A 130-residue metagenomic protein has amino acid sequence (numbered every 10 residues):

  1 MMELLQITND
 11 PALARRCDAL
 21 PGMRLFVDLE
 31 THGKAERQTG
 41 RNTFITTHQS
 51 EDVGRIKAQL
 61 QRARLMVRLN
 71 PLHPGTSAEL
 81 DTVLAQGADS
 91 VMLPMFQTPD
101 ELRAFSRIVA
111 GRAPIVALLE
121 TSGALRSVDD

Functional and structural regions predicted by a protein language model:
M2-T8, L25-V27, A63-L69, D89-L93 (+1 more regions): Hydrophobic faces of well-ordered beta-strands that scaffold small-molecule active sites in alpha/beta enzyme cores
I7-H32, Q86-G87: Catalytic domains of carbohydrate-active enzymes, especially glycoside hydrolases
T8-A19, H73-T82, S122-D130: Short, acidic/polar
L20, Q59, T82-G87, A104-V109 (+1 more regions): Alpha-helical structural signal in soluble globular domains
F26-V27, I56, V83, M92-F96: Long, contiguous hydrophobic alpha-helical segments, chiefly transmembrane helices and signal peptides
G33-I56, H73-A78, M95-A113, G123-D129: Active-site-adjacent beta->alpha loops and helix N-cap segments on the catalytic face of soluble alpha/beta enzymes
R55-R64: A structural motif corresponding to the C-terminal end of an alpha-helix and its immediate exit/capping segment
L69-G75, V83-S90: Hydrophobic/aromatic-rich structural module bridging two neighboring secondary-structure elements via a short loop
